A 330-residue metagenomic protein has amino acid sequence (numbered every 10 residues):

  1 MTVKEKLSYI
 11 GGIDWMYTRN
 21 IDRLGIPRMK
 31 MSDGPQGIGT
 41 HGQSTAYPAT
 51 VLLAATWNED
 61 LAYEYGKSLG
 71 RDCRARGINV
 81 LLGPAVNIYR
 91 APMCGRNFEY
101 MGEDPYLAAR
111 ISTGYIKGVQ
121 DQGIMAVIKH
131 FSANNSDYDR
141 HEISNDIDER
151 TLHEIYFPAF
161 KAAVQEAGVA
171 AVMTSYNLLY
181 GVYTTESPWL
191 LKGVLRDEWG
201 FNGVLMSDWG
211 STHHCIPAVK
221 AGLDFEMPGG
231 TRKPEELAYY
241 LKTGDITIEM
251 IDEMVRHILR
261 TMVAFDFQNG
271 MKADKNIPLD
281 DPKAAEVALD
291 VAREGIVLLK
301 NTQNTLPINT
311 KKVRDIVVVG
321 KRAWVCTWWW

Functional and structural regions predicted by a protein language model:
M1-W330: Glycoside hydrolase catalytic-domain context in secreted enzymes
